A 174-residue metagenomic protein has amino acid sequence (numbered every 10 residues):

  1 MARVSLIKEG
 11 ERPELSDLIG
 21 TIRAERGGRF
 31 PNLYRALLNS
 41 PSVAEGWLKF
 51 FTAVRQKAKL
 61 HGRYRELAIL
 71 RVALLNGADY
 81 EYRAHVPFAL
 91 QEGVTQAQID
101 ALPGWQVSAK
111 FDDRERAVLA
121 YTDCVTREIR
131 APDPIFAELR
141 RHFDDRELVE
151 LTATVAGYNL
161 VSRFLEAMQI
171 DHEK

Functional and structural regions predicted by a protein language model:
M1-K174: Hydrophobic alpha-helical segments
